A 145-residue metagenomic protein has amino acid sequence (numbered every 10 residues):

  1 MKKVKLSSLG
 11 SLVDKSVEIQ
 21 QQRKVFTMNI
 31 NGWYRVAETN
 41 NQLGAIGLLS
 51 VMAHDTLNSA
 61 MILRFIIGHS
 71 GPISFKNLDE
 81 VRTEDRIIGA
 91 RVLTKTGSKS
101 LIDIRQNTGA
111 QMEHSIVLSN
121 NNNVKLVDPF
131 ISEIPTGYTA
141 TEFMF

Functional and structural regions predicted by a protein language model:
M1-F145: Trimeric viral appendage architectures of receptor-binding fibers, tailspike depolymerases, and tail needles
